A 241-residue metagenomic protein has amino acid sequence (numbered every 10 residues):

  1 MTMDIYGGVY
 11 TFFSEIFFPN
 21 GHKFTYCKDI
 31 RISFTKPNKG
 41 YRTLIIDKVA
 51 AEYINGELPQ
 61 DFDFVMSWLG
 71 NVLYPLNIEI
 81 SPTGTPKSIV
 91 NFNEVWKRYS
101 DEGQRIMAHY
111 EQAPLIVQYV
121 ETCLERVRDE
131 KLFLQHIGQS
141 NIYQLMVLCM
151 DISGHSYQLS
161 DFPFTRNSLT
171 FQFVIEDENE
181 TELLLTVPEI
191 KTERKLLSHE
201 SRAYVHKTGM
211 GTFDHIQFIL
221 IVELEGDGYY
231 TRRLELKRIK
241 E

Functional and structural regions predicted by a protein language model:
M1-I80, Q144-E241: Acidic, serine/threonine-rich low-complexity disordered tracts
M66-S81, T85, F92-K97, D101-Q104: A glycine-biased structural micro-motif
K87-L184: Solvent-exposed helix/loop surface patches that form functional interfaces
